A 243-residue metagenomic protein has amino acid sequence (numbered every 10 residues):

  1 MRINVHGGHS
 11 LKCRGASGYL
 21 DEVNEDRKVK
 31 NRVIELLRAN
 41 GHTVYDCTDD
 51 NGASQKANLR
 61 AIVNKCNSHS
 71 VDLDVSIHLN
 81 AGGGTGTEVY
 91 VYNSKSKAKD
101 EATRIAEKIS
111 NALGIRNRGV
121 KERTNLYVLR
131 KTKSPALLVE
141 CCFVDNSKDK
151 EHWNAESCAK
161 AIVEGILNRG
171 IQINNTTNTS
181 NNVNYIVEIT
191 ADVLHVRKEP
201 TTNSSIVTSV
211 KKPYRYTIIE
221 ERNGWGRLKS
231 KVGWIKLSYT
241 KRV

Functional and structural regions predicted by a protein language model:
R2-I3, S10-C13, V23-N175: Active-site-proximal helix/loop segments of hydrolytic enzymes
S17: Conserved catalytic cores of very large enzyme subunits
N174-V183: Acidic, proline-/serine-/threonine-rich low-complexity intrinsically disordered repeat tracts
Y185-A191: A short beta-strand micro-motif
P200-S205: Short alpha-helix capping/helix-loop boundary micro-motifs
V207-K241: SH3/SH3-like beta-barrel superfamily modules
